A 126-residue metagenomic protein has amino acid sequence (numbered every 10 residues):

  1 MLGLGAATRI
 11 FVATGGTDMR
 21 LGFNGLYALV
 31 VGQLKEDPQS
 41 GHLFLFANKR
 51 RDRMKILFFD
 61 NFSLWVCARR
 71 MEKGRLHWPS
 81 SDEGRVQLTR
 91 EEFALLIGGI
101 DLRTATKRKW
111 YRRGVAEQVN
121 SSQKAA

Functional and structural regions predicted by a protein language model:
M1-A126: Polybasic/polar functional segments that serve as interface/processing modules
